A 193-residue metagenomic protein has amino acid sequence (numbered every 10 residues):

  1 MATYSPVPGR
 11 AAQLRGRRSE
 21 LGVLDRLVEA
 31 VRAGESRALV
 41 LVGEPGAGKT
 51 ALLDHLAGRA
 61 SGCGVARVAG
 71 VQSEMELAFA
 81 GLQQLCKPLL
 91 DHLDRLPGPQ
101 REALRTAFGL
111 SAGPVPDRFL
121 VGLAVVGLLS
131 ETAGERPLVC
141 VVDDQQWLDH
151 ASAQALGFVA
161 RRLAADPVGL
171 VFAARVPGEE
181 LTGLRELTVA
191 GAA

Functional and structural regions predicted by a protein language model:
M1-A193: Key residue(s) within conserved catalytic/signature motifs
